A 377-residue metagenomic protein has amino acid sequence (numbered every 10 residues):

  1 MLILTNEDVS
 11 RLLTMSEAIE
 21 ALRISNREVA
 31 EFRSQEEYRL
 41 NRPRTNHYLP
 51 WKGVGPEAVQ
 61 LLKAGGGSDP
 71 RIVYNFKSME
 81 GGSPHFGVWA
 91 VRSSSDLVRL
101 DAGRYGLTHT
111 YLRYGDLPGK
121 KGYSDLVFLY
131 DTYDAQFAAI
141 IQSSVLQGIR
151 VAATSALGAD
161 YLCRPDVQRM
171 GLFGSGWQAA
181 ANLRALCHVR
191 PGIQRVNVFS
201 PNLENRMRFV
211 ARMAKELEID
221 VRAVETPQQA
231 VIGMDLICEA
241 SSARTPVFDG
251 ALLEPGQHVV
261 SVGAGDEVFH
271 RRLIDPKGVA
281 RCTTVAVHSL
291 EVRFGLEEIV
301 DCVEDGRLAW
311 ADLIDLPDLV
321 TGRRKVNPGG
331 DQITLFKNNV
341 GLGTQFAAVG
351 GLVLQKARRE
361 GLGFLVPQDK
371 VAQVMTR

Functional and structural regions predicted by a protein language model:
M1-G148, T154-A156, D166, G343 (+3 more regions): N-terminal ligand-binding/catalytic initiation module
S155, C163-C187, S200-N205: Glycine-rich adenosine-cofactor-binding loop
L162-R169, G192, E254-P255: Short helix-loop-beta connector
V189-A214: NAD(P)-binding Rossmann-fold cofactor-contacting core
I219-M234, D249-A251: Short acidic low-complexity segments
R244-H258: Rossmann-fold NAD(P) dinucleotide-binding segment
V262-R323: Rossmann-fold NAD(P)-binding glycine/threonine-rich loop
D331-R377: C-terminal catalytic lobe of FAD-dependent flavoproteins
